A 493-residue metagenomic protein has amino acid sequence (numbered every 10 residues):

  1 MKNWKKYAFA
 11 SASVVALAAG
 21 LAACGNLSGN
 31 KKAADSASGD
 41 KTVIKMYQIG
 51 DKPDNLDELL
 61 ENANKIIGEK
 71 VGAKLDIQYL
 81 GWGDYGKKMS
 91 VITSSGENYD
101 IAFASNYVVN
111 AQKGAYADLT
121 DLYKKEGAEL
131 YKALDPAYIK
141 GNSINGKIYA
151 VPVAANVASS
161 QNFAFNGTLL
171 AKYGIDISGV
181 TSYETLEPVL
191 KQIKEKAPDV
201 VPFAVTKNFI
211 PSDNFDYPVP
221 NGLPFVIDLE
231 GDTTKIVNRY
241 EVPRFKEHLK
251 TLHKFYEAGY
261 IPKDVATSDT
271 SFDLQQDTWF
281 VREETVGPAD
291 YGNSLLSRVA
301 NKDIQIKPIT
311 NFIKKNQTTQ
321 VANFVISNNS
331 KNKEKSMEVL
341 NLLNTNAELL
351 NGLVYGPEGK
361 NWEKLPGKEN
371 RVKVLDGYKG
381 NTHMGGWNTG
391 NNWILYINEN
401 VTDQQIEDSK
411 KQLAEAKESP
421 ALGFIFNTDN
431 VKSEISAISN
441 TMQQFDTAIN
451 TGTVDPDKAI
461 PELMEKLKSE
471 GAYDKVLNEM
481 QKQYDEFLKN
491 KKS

Functional and structural regions predicted by a protein language model:
W4-A12, A18, G25-F163, G167-G179 (+3 more regions): Conserved N-terminal structural module of periplasmic/extracytoplasmic solute-binding proteins
K41-I44, V71-L75, S95-D100, G114 (+6 more regions): Loop/turn elements at helix/coil->beta-strand transitions in domains of secreted/extracellular proteins
I49, V109, I210-L223, D228 (+2 more regions): Extracytoplasmic/periplasmic substrate-binding proteins
K70, I92, L122, Y173 (+7 more regions): Generic, well-ordered alpha-helical scaffold segments in large soluble proteins
G86-N98, P188-E195, S268-F280: Short helices/loops that flank or line small-molecule/ion binding pockets
Y107-A133, L190-I193, A204-F215, R282-E284 (+1 more regions): Carboxylate/His-rich catalytic cores and anion/metal-binding grooves
N145-S212, I227-A266, N328-E334, N351-V354 (+1 more regions): Helix-loop-helix "hinge/cap" segment bordering the ligand-binding cleft or interdomain interface
N332-T453: Conserved small-residue motifs centered on glycine
